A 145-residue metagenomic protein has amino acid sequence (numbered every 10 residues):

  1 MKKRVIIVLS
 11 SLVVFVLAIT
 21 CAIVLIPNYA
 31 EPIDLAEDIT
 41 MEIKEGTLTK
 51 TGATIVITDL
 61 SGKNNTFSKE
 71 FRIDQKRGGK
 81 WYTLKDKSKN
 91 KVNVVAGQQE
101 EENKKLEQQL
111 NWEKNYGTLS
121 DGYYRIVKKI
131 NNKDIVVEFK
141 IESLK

Functional and structural regions predicted by a protein language model:
M1-R4: Positively charged n-region of N-terminal signal peptides that target proteins for export
I6-D86, K129-K145: Primarily secretory-pathway and cell-envelope proteins
K87-Y123: Short, solvent-exposed, Trp/other aromatic-anchored flexible loops in extracytoplasmic proteins
K114-N132, V136-E138: Short, surface-exposed ligand- or partner-binding patches at beta-edge/loop junctions that are enriched in aromatics
